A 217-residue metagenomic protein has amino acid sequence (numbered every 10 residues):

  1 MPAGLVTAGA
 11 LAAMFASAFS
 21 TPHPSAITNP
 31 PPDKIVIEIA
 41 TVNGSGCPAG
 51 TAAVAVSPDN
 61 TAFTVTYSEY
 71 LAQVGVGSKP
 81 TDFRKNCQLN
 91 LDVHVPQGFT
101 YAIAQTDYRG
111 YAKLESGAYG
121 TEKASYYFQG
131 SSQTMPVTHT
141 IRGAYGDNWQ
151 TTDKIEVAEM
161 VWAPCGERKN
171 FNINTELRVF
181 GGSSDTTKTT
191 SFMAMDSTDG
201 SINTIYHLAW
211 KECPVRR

Functional and structural regions predicted by a protein language model:
M1-S20: Secretory targeting and sorting signals
P24-V76: N-terminal leader/pro-regions and domain N-caps
T64-T66, N148-M193: Cysteine-clustered segments with highest specificity for TGF-beta superfamily mature ligands
E69-L71, L89, V93-Q97, D107-S116 (+3 more regions): Beta-strand elements of well-folded, non-transmembrane domains
G75-R84, H94-A102, K113-E115: Short, solvent-exposed beta-strand/turn "edge" segments of beta-rich domains on protein surfaces
D92, T138, I173-T175: Long, contiguous binding/interaction regions
A104-V157: An exposed acidic His-Trp-rich patch
V179-R217: Proprotein-processing/basic-patch segments
